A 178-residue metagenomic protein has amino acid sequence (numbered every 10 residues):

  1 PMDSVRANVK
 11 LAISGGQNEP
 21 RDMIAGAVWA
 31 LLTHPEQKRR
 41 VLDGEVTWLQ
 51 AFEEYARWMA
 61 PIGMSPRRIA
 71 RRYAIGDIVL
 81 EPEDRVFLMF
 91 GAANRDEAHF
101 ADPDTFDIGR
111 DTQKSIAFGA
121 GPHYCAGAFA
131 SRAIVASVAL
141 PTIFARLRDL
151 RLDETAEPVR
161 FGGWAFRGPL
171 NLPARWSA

Functional and structural regions predicted by a protein language model:
P1-A178: Cytochrome P450
